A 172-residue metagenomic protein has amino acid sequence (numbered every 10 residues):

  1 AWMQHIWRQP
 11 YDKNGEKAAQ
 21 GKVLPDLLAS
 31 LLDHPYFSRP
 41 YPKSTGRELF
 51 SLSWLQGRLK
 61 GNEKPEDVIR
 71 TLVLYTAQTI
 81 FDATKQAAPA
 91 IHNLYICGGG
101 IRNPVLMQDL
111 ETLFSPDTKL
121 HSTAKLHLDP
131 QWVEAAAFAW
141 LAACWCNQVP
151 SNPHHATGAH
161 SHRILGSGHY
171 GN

Functional and structural regions predicted by a protein language model:
A1-A77, T157, S161-N172: Conserved ATP-utilizing enzyme core subdomain
W2, I6, A88, L110 (+1 more regions): Active-site catalytic pocket residues across diverse enzymes, especially alpha/beta-hydrolases
W2, R58, I80, T84 (+1 more regions): Buried hydrophobic packing segments
H5-Y11, K85-A87, A143-P153: Short helix-capping/linker segments at secondary-structure and domain boundaries
L74, A124-G171: Glycine-rich phosphate-binding/hydrolytic loop that grips phosphoryl groups
D82-H92: Phosphate/pyrophosphate-binding loops at sites that engage ATP/ADP/AMP, CoA/4′-phosphopantetheine, polyphosphate
I91-L113: Glycine-rich phosphate-binding loops at beta-strand->alpha-helix junctions
T118-L120: Generic structural signal for residues in well-ordered beta-strands
